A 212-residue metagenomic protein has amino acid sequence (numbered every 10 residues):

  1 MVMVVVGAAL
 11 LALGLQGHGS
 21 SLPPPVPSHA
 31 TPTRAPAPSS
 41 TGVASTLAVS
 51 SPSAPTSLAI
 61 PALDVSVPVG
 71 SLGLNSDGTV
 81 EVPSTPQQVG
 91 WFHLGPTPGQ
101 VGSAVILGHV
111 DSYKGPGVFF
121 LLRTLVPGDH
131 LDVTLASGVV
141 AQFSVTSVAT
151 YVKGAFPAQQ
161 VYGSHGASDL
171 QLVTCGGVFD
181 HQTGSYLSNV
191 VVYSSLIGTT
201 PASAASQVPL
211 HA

Functional and structural regions predicted by a protein language model:
M1-V5: N-terminal export and membrane-targeting signals
A9-A212: Solvent-exposed, non-transmembrane regions of membrane-associated and secreted proteins
